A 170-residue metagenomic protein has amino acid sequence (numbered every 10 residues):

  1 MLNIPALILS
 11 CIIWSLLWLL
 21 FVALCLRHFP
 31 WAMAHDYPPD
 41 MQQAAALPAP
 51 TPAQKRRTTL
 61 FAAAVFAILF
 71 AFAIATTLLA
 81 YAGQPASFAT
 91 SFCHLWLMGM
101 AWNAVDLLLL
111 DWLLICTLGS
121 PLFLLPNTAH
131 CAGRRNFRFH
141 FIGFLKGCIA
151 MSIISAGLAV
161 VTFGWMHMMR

Functional and structural regions predicted by a protein language model:
M1-L97, A101-R170: Juxtamembrane/disordered regions of integral membrane proteins
